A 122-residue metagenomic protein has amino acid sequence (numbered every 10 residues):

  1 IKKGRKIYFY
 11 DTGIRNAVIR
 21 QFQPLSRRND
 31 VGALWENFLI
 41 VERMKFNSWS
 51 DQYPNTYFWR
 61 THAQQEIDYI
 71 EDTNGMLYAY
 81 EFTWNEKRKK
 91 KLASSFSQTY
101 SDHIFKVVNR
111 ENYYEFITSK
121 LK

Functional and structural regions predicted by a protein language model:
I1-K122: A cross-kingdom feature that marks ATP-driven nucleic-acid transaction machinery
